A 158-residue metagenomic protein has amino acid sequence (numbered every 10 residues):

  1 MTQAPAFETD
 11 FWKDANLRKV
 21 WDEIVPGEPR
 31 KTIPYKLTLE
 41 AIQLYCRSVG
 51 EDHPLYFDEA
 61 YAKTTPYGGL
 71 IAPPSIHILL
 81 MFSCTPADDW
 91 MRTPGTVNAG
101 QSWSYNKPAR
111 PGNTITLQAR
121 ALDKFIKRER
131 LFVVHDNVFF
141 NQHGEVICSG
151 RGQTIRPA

Functional and structural regions predicted by a protein language model:
M1-D22, Y105-A158: HotDog/MaoC-like acyl-thioester-processing domains
T2-N98: Hot-dog-fold acyl-thioester-processing enzymes
G100-S104: Short alpha-helix capping/helix-loop boundary micro-motifs
